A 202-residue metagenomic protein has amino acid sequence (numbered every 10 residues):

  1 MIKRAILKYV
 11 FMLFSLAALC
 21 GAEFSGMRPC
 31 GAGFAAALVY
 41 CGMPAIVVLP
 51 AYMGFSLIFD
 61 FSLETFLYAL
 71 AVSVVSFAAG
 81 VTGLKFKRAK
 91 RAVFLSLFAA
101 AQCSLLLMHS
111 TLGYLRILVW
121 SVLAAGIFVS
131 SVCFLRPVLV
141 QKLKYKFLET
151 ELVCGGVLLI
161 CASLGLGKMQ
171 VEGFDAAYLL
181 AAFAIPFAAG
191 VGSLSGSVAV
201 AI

Functional and structural regions predicted by a protein language model:
M1-V171, A181-I202: Short helix-perturbing small/polar motifs within transmembrane alpha-helices
